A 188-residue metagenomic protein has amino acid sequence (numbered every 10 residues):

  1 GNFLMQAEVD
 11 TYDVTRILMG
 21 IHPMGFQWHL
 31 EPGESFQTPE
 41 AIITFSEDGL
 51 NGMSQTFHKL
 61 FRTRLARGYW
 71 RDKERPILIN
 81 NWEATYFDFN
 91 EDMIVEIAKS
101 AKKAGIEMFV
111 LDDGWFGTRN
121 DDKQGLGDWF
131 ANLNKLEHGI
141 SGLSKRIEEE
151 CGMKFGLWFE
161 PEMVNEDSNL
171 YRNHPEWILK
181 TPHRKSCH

Functional and structural regions predicted by a protein language model:
G1-F61: N-terminal accessory beta-strand-rich subdomains and adjacent acidic, glycine-rich linkers that precede catalytic cores
T11-D13, L18-G20, F26, Y69 (+3 more regions): Homeobox/homeodomain signature
T15-L18, N51-G52, K59-L60, R64-A66 (+3 more regions): Short, surface-exposed linear patches
G20, A66, N81-A84: A general structural-boundary detector
F57-I77: Long, charged amphipathic helices and adjacent flexible linkers at domain junctions
D72-H188: Aromatic-lined carbohydrate-binding/catalytic grooves of carbohydrate-active enzymes
